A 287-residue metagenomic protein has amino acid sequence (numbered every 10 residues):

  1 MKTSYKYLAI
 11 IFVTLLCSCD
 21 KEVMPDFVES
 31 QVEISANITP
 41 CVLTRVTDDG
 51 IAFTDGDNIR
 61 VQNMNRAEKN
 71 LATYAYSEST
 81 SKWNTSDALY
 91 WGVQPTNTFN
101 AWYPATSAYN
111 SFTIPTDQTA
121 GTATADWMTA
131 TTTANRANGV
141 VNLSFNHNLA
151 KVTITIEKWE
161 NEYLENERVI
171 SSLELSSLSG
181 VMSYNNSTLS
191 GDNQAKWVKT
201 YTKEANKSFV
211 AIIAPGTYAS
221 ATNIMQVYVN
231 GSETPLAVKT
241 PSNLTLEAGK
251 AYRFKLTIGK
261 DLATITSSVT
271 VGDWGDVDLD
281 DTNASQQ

Functional and structural regions predicted by a protein language model:
K2-Y7, F12, L16-Q287: Sec-type signal peptide cleavage vicinity
